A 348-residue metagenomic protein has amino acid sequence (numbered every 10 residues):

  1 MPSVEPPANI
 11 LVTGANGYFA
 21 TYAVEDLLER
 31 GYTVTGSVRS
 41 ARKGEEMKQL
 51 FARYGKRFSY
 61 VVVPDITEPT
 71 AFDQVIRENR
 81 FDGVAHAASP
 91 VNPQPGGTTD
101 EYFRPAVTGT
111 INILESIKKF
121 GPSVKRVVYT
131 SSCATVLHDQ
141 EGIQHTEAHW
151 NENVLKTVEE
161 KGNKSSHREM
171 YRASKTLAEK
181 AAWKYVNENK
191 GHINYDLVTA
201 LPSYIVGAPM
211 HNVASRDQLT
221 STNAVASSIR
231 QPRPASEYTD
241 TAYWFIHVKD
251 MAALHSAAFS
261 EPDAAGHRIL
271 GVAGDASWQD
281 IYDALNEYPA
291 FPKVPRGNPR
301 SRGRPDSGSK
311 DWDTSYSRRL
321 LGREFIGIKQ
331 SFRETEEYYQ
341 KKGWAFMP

Functional and structural regions predicted by a protein language model:
M1, Y288-P348: C-terminal amphipathic/interface module of NAD(P)-dependent oxidoreductases and related NAD-binding regulators
S3-S37: N-terminal Rossmann NAD(P)H-binding glycine-rich loop of SDR-like oxidoreductase domains
R42, E46, A52-T108: NAD(P)H-binding glycine-rich loop region in Rossmannoid oxidoreductase-like domains and their noncatalytic homologs
H86, T99-E101, P105-S166, K190: Conserved Rossmann-fold NAD(P)-dependent oxidoreductase catalytic core, especially the SDR/UDP-sugar
V158-L197: Active-site Tyr-X1-5-Lys
E159-S166, N212, T220-I246: A conserved pocket-lining segment of Rossmann-fold NAD(P)-dependent short-chain dehydrogenase/reductase
G191-I193, G207-N223, A257-R268: Glycine/proline-rich active-site loop of Rossmann-fold NAD(P)-dependent oxidoreductases
A242, A252-R302, E336, G343-P348: Mid/C-terminal beta-alpha module of Rossmann-like enzyme folds, strongest in SDR-family dehydrogenases/epimerases
